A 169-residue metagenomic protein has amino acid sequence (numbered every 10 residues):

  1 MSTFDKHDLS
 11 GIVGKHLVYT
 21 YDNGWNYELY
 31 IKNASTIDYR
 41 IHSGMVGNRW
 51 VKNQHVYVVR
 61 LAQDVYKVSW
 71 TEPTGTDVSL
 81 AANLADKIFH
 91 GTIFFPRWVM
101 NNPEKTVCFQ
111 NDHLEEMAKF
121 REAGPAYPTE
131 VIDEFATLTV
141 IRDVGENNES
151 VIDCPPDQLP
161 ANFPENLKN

Functional and structural regions predicted by a protein language model:
M1-W25, N169: Tryptophan-anchored aromatic micro-motifs
G11-V18, A34-D38, A62-S69: Short, hydrophobic/aromatic-rich segments at coil-to-beta transitions
D22, R40-H42, T71, F94: Surface loops and adjacent helix of pleckstrin homology
N23, I31-T36, A62, A85: Residue-level recognition of beta-strand termini and adjacent short loop/turns
N23-Y27, R49-Q54, T74-L80, I88-H90: Short, surface-exposed coil-to-beta transition loops
E28-V59: N-terminal glycine/threonine-rich, aromatic-flanked beta-hairpin/loop signature
Q54-T74: Compact, well-ordered interaction domains used in eukaryotic information-processing assemblies
S69-N169: Beta-sheet ligand-binding and adhesion/scaffold domains
